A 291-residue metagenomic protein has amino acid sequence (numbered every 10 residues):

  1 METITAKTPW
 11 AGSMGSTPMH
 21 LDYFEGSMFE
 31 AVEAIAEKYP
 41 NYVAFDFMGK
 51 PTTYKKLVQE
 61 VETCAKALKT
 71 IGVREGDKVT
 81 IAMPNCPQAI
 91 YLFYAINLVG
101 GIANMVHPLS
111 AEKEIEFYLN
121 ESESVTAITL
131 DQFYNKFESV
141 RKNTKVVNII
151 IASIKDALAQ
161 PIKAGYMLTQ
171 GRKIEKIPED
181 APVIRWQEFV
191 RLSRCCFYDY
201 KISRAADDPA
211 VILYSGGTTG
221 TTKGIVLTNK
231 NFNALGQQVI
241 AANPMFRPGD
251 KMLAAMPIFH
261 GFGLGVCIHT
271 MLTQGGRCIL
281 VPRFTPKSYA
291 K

Functional and structural regions predicted by a protein language model:
T5-T8, S13, E30-T53: AMP-dependent adenylate-forming
F24, N41-C86, I90-Y94, A111-E116 (+1 more regions): Conserved AMP-binding/adenylate-forming core of the ANL superfamily
T53-K55, A210-A234: Conserved AMP-binding A3 loop
V58-T63, S193, A206, I225-R247 (+1 more regions): Conserved structural elements of the adenylate-forming
A65, K78, P84-N104, P108-E112 (+4 more regions): A short helix-loop-beta submotif of the ANL/AMP-binding
I71, L98-E188: Structural core segment of the AMP-binding/adenylate-forming
E175-Y214, T221, P244-K251: Conserved pre-ATP/AMP-binding loop-to-beta segment of ANL
N233-K251, F259-K291: Conserved AMP-binding/adenylation subdomain of ANL enzymes
